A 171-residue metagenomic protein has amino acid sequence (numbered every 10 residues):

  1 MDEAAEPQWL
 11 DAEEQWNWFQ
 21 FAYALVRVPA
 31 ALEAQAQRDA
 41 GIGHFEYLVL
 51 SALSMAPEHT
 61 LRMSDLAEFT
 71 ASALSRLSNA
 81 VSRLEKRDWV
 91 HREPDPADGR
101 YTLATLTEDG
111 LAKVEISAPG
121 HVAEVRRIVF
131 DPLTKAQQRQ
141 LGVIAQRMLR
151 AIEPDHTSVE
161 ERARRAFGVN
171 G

Functional and structural regions predicted by a protein language model:
M1-A12, K135-G171: C-terminal regulatory/oligomerization modules of transcriptional regulators
M1-I42, W89, V169-G171: N-terminal leader segment of winged-helix/HTH proteins
E3-E6, S82-Q140, Q146: Charged, amphipathic alpha-helical coiled-coil/dimerization segments
L10-E13, I42, L61, L106 (+1 more regions): Alpha-helical hairpin
W16, L48, R139: Active-site phosphate/pyrophosphate-handling residues
A30-A73, E160: N-terminal helix-turn-helix DNA-binding core of bacterial DNA-binding proteins
M63, V81-S82: Short, hydrophobic-biased segments on the C-terminal half of alpha helices that form "recognition helices"
